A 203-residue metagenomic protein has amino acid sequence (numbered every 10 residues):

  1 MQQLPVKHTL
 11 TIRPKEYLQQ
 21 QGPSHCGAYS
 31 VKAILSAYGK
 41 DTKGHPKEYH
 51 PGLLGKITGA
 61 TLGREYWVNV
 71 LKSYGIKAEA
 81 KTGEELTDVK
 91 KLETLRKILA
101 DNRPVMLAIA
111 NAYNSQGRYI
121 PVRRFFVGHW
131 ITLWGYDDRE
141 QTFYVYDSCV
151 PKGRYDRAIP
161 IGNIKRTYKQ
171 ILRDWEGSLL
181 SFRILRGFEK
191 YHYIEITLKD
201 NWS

Functional and structural regions predicted by a protein language model:
M1-E65, N69, P121, D138-R139 (+1 more regions): Active-site-adjacent structural segments surrounding the nucleophilic cysteine of cysteine proteases and isopeptidases
M1-V6, I57-T58, R118-I120, R124-F125 (+1 more regions): Noncatalytic regulatory segments and standalone regulatory/sensor domains
A37, I57, V70, I98 (+1 more regions): Residues that form generic nucleotide/phosphate-binding pockets
L71, A78, V105-L107, F143-V145 (+1 more regions): Hydrophobic beta-strand residues in large extracellular and virion-surface proteins
K72-T94: Helix-adjacent hinge/juxtasegments
D88-V150: Active-site-adjacent substructure of cysteine-protease-like catalytic cores
